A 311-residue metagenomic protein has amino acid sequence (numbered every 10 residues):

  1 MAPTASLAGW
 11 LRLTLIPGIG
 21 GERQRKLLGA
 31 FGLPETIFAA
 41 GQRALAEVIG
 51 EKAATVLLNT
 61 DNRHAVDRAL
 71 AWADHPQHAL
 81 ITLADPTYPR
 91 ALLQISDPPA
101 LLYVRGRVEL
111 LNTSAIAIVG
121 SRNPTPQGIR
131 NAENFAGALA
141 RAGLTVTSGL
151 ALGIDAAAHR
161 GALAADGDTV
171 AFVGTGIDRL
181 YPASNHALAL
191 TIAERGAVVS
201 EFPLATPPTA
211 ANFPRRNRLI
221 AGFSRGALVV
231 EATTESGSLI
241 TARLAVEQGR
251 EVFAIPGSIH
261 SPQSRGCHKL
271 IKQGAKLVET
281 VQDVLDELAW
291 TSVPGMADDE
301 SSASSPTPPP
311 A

Functional and structural regions predicted by a protein language model:
M1-S6, T82-A311: Glycine-biased, small-residue-rich flexible motifs in mid-sequence functional cores and linkers
M1-T87: Short, small/acidic-rich helices and loops at N termini and domain boundaries of DNA replication/processing enzymes
